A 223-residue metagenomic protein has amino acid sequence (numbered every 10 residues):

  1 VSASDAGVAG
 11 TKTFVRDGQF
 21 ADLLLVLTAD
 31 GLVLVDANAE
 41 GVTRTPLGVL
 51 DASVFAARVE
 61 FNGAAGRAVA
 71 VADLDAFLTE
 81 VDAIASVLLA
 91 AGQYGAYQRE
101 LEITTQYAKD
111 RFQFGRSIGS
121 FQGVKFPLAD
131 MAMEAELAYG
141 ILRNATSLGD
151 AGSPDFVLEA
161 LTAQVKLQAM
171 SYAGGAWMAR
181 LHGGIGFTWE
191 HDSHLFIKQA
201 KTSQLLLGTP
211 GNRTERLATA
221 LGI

Functional and structural regions predicted by a protein language model:
V1-Q98, E102, Q106: FAD-binding core of flavoproteins
V81-I223: Alpha-helical interface subdomain recognition
